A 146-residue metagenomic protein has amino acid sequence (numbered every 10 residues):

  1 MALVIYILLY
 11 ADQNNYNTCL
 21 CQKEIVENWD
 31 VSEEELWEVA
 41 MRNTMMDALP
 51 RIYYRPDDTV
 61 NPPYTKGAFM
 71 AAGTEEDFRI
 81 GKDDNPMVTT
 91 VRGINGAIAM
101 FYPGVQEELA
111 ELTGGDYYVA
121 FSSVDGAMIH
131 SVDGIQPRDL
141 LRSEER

Functional and structural regions predicted by a protein language model:
M1-I80: Extended, low-hydrophobicity segments enriched in charged/polar residues
I80-A97: Short glycine-/aliphatic-rich beta-strand segments at the starts of folded cytosolic domains
A97-E111: Short amphipathic alpha-helix segments
Y117-S122: Short beta-strand
G126-S131: A generic structural motif
V132-P137: Helix N-cap motif at beta-to-alpha junctions
D139-L141: Short, solvent-exposed secondary-structure boundary/capping segments
E145-R146: Conserved small/polar residues in nucleotide/adenosyl-binding loops
